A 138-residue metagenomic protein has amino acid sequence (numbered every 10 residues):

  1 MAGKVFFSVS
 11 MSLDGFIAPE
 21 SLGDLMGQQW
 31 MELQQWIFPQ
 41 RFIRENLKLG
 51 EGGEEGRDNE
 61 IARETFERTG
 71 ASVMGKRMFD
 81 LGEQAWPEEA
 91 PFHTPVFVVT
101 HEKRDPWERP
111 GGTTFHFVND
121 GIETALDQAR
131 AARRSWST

Functional and structural regions predicted by a protein language model:
M1-T138: Portal/gating segments that form or line small-molecule/metal binding sites
